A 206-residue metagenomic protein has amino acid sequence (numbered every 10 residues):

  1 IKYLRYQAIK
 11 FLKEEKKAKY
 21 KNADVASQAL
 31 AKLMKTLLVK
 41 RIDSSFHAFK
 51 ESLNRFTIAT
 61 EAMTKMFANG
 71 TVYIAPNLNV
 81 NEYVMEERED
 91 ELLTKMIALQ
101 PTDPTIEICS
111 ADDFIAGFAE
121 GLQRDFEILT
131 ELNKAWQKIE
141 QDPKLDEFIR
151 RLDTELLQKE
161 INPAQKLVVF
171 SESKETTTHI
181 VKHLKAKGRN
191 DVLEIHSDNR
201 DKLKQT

Functional and structural regions predicted by a protein language model:
I1-D198: Helicase motor interdomain insertion/brace
H196-R200, Q205-T206: Catalytic cores of eukaryotic secretory-pathway lumenal/extracellular enzymes that build and remodel glycoconjugates
